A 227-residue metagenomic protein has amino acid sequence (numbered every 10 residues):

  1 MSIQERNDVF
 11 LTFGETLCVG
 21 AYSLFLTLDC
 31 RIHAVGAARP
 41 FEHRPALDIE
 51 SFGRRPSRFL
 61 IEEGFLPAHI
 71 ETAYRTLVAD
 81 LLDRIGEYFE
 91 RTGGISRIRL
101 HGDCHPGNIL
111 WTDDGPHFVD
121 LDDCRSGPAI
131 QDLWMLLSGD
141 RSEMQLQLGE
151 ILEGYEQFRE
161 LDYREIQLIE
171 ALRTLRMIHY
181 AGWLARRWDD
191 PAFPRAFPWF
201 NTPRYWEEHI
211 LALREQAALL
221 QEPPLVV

Functional and structural regions predicted by a protein language model:
M1-A21: Conserved structural core of kinase catalytic domains
M1-S2, D8, G86-L133: Active-site acidic catalytic loop and adjacent metal/ATP-binding pocket of ATP-dependent phosphoryl transfer enzymes
G14-A73, I95-R97, A196-W199: A cross-family kinase active-site recognition segment
R44, Y163-R173: All-alpha amphipathic helical-bundle segments outside canonical DNA-binding/catalytic cores that form hydrophobic
I49-L60, Q157-D162, W199-Q216: Short, mixed-charge aromatic SLiMs
R58-F89, G102: Loop-centered beta-sheet repeat module
G64-F65, G182-V227: ATP/Mg2+ or Mg2+-diphosphate-binding catalytic cores that bind nucleotide phosphates or diphosphates via glycine-rich
A129-E160, R176-A192: Active-site activation/catalytic loop segments of kinase-like enzymes and analogous catalytic loops in related
